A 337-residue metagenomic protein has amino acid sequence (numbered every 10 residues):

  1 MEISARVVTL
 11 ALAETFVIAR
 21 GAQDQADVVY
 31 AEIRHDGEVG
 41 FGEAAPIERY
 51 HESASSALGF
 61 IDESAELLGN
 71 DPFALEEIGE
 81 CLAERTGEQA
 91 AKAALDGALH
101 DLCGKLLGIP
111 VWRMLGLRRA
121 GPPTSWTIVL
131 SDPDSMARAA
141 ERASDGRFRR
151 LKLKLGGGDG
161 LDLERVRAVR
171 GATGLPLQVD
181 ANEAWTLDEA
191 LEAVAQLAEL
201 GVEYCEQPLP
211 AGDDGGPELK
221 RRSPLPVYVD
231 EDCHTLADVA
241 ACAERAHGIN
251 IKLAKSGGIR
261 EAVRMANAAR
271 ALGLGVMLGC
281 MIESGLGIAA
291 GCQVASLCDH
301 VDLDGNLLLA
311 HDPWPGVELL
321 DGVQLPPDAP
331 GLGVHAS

Functional and structural regions predicted by a protein language model:
M1-L12, Q23, V28, M281-S337: Flexible C-terminal active-site loop/helix
M1-V8, V17-D24, E80-A83, K105-G121 (+1 more regions): N-terminal amphipathic alpha-helix/helix-capping segment at the start of soluble metabolic enzymes
A5, I33-H35, V39-L106: Metal- or metallocofactor-binding catalytic centers and their adjacent structured scaffolds across diverse enzyme
A31, G37, L95, G108 (+8 more regions): Conserved, mostly hydrophobic/aromatic
G40-G42, P122-I128, R149-L153, L177-A181 (+5 more regions): Hydrophobic faces of well-ordered beta-strands that scaffold small-molecule active sites in alpha/beta enzyme cores
R113-S223: Metal-dependent enolase-superfamily TIM-barrel catalytic cores that perform enediolate-based chemistry
E192-C205, A243-I249, Q293-W314: Structural recognition of alpha->loop->beta junctions
G212-D304: Catalytic alpha/beta core domains of metabolic enzymes, predominantly
